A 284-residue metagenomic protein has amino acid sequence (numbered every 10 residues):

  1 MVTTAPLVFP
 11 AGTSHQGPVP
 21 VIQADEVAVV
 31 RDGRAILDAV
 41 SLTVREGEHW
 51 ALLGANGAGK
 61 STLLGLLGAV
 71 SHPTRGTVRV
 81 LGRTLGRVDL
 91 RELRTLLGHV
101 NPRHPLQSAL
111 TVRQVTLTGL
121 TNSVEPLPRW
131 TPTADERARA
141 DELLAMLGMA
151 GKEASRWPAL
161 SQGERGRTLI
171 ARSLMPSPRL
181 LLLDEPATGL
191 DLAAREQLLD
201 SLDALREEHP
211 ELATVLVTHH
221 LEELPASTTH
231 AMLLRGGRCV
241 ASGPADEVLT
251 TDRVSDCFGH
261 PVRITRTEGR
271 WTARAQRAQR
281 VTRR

Functional and structural regions predicted by a protein language model:
I22, L37-A39: Conserved structural motif at the start of ABC-family nucleotide-binding domains
L53-A55: The feature captures the beta-strand-to-loop junction immediately N-terminal to the Walker
G68: Helix-to-loop junction immediately C-terminal to a conserved catalytic motif
G76-G86: Conserved ABC transporter NBD signature motif
T84-G98, L127-T133: ABC ATPase NBD coupling module
S177: Conserved catalytic motifs of ABC-family nucleotide-binding domains
L181-E185: Catalytic Walker B motif of ABC-type/P-loop ATPase nucleotide-binding domains
